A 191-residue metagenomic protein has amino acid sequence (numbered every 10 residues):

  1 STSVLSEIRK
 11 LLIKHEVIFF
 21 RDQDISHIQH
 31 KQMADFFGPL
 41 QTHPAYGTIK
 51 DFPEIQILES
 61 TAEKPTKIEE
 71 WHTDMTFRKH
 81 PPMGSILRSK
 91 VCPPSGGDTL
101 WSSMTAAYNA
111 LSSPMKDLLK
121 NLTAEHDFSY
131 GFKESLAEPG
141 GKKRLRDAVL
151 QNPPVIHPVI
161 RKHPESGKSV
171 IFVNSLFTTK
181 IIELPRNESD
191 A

Functional and structural regions predicted by a protein language model:
S1-A191: Non-heme Fe(II) oxygenase catalytic core, chiefly the N-lobe of the double-stranded beta-helix
